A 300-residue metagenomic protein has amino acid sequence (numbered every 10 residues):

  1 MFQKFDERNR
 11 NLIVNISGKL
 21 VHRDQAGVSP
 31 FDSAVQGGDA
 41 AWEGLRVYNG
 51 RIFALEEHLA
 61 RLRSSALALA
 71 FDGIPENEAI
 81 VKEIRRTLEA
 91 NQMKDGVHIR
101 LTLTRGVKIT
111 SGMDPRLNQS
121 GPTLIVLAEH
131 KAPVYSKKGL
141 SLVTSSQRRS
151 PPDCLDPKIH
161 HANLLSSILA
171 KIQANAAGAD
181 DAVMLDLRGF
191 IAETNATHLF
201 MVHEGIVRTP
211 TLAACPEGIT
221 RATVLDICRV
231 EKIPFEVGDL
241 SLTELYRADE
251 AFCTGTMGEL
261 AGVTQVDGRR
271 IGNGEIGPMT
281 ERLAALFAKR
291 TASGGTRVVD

Functional and structural regions predicted by a protein language model:
M1-V183, L187-F190, P216, R221 (+1 more regions): Conserved alpha/beta cores of soluble small-molecule-handling proteins
V183, F190-L212, E217: Glycine- and Gly-Pro-enriched alpha-helical subdomains that act as flexible, kink-prone "lid/hinge" or packing modules
